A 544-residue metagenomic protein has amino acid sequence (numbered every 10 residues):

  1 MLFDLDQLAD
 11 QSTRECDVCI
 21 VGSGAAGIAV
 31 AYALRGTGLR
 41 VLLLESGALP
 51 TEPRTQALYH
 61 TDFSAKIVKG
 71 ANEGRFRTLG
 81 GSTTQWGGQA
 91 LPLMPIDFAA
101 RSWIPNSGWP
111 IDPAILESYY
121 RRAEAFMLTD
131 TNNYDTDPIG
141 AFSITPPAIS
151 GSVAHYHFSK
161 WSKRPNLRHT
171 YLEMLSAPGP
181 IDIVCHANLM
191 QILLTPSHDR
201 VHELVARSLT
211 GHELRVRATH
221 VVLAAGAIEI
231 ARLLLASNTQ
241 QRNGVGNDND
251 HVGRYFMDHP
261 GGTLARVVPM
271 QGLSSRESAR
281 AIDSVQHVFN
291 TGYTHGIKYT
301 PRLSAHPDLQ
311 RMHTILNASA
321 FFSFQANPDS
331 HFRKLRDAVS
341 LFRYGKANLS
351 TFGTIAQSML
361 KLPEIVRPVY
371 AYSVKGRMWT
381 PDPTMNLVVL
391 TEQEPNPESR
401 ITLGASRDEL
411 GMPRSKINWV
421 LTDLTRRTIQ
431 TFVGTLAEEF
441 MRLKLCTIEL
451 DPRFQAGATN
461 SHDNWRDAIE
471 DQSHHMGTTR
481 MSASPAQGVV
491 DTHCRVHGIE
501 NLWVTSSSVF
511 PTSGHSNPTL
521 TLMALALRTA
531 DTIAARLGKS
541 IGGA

Functional and structural regions predicted by a protein language model:
M1-V18, G36-T37, L527, A535-A544: Extreme N-terminal leader/targeting segments of oxidoreductases
V18-L43: N-terminal Rossmann-like FAD-binding beta1-loop-alpha1 element of flavoenzymes
G36, G47-P50, A57, K69-E73 (+5 more regions): Glycine-rich loop(s) and the adjacent beta-strand/alpha-helix scaffold that form part
H60-T136, V388-L390, E394-G404, E409: Redox-cofactor-proximal catalytic regions of oxidoreductases
S102-P105, W109-P196, R200-V201, T447-I448 (+2 more regions): Conserved redox-cofactor binding core of oxidoreductases
V184-S197, V369-R400, L410, S415-T512 (+1 more regions): A glycine-rich dinucleotide-binding beta-alpha-beta segment and adjacent secondary-structure elements that constitute
N249-V252, G261, A265-P413, D423 (+4 more regions): FAD cofactor-binding and catalytic pocket of flavoenzymes
T512-I533: A conserved FAD-binding loop/helix module that cradles the flavin
